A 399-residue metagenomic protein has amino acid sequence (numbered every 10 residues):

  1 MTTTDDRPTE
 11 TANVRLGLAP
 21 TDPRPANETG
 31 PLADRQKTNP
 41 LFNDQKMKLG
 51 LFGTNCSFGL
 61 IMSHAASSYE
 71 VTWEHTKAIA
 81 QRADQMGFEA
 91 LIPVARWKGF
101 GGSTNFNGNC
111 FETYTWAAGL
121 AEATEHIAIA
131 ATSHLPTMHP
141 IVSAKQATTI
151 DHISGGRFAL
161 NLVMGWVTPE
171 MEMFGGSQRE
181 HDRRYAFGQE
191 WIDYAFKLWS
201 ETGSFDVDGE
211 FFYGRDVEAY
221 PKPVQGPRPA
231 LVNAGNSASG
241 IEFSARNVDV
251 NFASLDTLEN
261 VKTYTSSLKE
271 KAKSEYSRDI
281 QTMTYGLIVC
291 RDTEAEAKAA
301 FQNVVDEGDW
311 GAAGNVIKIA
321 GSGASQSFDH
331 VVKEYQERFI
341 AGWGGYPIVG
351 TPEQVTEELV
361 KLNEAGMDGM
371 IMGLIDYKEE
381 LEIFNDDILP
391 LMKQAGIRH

Functional and structural regions predicted by a protein language model:
E10-N55, Q81-Q85, F174, H181-P227 (+2 more regions): An alpha-helical appendage that flanks or caps ligand/catalytic pockets
M47-L51, L91-P93, I129-S133, F158-L162 (+4 more regions): Hydrophobic faces of well-ordered beta-strands that scaffold small-molecule active sites in alpha/beta enzyme cores
L49, A83, G87, L120 (+8 more regions): Conserved, mostly hydrophobic/aromatic
G59-E74, T132-I141, S177, Q225-A238 (+2 more regions): Active-site mouth loops of central-metabolism enzymes
V71-R96, F243-N251, K361-M367: Catalytic domains of carbohydrate-active enzymes, especially glycoside hydrolases
A90-Y114, L255-L258, M372-N385: Glycine-rich, proline-tolerant flexible connector loops at the mouths of alpha/beta enzymes
T104-A130, F187-W191, S274, F384-H399: Alpha-helix-loop-beta-strand connector modules within alpha/beta enzyme cores
I141-S143, T148-W166: Hydrophobic or amphipathic alpha-helical targeting/insertion segments
